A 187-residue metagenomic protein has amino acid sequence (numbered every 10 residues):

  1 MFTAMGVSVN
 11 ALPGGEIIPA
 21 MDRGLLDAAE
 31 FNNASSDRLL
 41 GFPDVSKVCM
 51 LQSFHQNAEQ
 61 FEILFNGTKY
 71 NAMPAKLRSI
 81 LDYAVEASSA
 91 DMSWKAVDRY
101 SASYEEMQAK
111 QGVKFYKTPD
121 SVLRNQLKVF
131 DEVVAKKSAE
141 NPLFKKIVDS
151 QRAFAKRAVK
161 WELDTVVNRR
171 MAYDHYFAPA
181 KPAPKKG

Functional and structural regions predicted by a protein language model:
M1-G187: N-terminal secretory/targeting leader peptides
